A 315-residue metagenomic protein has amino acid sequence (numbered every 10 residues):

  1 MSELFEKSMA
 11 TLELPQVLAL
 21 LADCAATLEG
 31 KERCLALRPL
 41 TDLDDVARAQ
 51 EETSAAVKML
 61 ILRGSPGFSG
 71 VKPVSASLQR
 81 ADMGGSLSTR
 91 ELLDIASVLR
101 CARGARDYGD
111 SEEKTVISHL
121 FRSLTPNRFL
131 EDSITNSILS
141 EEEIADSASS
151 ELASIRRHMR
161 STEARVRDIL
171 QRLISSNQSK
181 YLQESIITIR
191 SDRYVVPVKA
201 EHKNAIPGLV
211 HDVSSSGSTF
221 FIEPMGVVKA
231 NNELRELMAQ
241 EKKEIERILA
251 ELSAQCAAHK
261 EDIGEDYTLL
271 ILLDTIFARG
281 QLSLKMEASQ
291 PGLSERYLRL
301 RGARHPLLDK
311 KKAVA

Functional and structural regions predicted by a protein language model:
M1-E151, I155, H259, D266-G280 (+1 more regions): Conserved amphipathic alpha-helical "coupling/scaffold" segments that transmit conformational changes between domains
V17, D192, V196-V213, S218-I222: Gly/Lys-enriched N-terminal cap/neck module of very large, oligomeric protein machines
D82-S88, D110-V116, I169-S185, T275-S289 (+1 more regions): Active-site phosphate-binding and catalytic loops of NTP-dependent enzymes
P126-E142, K229-A250: Extended, charged coiled-coil "arm/hinge" scaffolds of SMC/Rad50-like chromosome-maintenance ATPases and other large
A153-K203: Extended, Lys/Arg-enriched charged tracts that mediate electrostatic binding to polyanionic substrates
I155, M159-T162, E241-I248, L252-I276: Intracellular alpha-helical coupling/juxtamembrane segments of multi-pass membrane proteins
V196, E261-A315: Conserved NTPase motor "head" modules and their coupling/switch loops across ABC/AAA+ ATPases, GTPases, and GHKL ATPases
F220-I222, V227-K229, E233, M238 (+3 more regions): Conserved mid-sequence domains
